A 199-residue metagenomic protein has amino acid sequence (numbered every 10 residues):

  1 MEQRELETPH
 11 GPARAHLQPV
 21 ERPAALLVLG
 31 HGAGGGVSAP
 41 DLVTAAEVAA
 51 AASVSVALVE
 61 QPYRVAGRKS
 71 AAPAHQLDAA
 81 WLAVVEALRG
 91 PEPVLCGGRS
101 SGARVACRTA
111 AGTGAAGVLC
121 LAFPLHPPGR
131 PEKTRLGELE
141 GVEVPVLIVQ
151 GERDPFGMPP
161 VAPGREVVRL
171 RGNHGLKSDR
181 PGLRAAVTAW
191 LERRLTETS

Functional and structural regions predicted by a protein language model:
E5-V94, R169: Serine-hydrolase catalytic machinery in alpha/beta-hydrolase-like enzymes
A33, E152-D154, R171-N173: Acidic beta-to-alpha connecting loop that harbors the catalytic carboxylate
C96-G98, L121: Short beta-strand immediately N-terminal to the catalytic nucleophile in serine-hydrolase-like folds
G98-A106: Gly/Ala-rich beta-loop-alpha elbow adjacent to hydrolase catalytic centers
G114-H126: A conserved short beta-strand
V142, I148-Q150: Short beta-strand/loop motif that positions the catalytic acidic residue of the alpha/beta-hydrolase fold
P155-P160: Conserved alpha/beta-hydrolase "acid-adjacent" motif
G172-A186: Catalytic histidine-centered segment of alpha/beta-hydrolase-like enzymes
